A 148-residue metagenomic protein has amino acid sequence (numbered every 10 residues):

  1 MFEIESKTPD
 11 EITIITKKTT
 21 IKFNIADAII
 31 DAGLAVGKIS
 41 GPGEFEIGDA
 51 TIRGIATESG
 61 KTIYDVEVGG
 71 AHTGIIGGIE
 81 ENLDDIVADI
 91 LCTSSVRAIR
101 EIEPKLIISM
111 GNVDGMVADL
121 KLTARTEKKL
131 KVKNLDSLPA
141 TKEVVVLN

Functional and structural regions predicted by a protein language model:
M1-C92, R125-N148: Core dinuclear metal-dependent hydrolase active-site scaffold
A88-A118: Proline-aspartate-enriched helix->loop->beta-strand connector
A118-A124: Acidic, Ser/Thr-rich peripheral helices and adjacent loops at domain boundaries
